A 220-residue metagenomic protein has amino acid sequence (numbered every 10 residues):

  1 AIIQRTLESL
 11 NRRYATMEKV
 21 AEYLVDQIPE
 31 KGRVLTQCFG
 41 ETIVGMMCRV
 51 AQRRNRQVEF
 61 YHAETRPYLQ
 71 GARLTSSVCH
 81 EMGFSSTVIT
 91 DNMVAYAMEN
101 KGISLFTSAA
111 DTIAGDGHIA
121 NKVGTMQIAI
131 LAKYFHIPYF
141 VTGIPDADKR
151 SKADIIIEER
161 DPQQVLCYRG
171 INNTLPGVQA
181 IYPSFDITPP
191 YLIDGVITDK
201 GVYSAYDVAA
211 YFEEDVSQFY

Functional and structural regions predicted by a protein language model:
A1-V88: N-terminal active-site beta-alpha-beta segment that forms phosphate/nucleotide-binding and substrate-recognition loops
T65-Y220: Conserved phosphate- and dinucleotide-binding cores of soluble alpha/beta proteins, encompassing both enzyme active
